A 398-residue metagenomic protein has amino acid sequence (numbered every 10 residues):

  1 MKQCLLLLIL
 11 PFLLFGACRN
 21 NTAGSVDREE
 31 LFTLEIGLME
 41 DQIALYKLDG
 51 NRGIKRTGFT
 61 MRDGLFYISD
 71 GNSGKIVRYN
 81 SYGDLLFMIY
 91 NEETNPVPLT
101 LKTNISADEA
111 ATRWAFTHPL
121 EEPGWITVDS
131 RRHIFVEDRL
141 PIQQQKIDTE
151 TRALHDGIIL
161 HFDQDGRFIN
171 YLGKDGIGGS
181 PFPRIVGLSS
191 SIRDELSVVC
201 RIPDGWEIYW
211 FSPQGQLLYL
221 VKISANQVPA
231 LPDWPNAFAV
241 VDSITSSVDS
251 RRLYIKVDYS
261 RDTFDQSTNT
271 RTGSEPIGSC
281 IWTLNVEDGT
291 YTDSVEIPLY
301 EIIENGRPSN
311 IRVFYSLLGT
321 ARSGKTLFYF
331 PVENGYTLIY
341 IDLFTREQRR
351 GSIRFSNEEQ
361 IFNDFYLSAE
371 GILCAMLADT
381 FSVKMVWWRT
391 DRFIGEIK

Functional and structural regions predicted by a protein language model:
M1-C4: Positively charged n-region of N-terminal signal peptides that target proteins for export
L6-L7, M39: Short amphipathic alpha-helical "recognition" segments used for binding
L7-L14: Bacterial N-terminal signal peptides
A17-K398: Eukaryotic scaffold repeat domains enriched in small/polar residues
